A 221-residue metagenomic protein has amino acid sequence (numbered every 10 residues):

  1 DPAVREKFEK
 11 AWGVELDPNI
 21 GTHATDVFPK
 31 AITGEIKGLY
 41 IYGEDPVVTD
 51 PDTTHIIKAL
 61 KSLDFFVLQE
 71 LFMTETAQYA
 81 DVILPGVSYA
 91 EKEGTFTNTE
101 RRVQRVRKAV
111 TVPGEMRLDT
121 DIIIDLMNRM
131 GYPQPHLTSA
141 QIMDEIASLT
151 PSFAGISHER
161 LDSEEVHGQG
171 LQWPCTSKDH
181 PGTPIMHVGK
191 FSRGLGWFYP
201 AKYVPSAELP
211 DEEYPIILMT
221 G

Functional and structural regions predicted by a protein language model:
D1-G155: Non-catalytic alpha/beta scaffold blocks inside enzyme catalytic domains
Q141-G221: Long, low-complexity segments enriched in small/aliphatic residues
